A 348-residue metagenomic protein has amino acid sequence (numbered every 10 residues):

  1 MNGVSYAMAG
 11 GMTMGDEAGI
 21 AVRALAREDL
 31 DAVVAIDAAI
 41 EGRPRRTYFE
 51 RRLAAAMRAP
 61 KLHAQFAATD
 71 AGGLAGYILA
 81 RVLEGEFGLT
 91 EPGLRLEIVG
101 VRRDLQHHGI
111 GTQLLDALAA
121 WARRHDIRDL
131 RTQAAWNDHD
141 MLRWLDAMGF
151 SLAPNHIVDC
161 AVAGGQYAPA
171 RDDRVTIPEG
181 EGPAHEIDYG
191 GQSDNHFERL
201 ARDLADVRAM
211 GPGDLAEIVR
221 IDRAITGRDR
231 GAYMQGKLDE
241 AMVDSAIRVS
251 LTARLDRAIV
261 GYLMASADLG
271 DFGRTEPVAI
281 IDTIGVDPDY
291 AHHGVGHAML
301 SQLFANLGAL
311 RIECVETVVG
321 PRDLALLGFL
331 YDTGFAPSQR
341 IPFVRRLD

Functional and structural regions predicted by a protein language model:
N2-V4, A147-A168, G320, D332-D348: Active-site/acyl-donor-binding loops of N-acyltransferases
G3-G15, A163-R208: Acyltransferase donor/substrate-recognition loop-hinge adjacent to the catalytic core
G15, A24-E28, A35-E91, E97 (+3 more regions): Acetyl-CoA-dependent GNAT
I20-V33, A201-I218: A short beta-loop-alpha structural element at the N-terminal edge of CoA-dependent acyl/N-acetyltransferase catalytic
L96-Q106, T283-A291: A short, internal acetyl-CoA/4′-phosphopantetheine-binding micro-motif in the GNAT/acyltransferase core
V101, H107-A120, A147, H292-A305: Conserved acetyl-CoA-binding loop-helix of GNAT-fold acetyltransferases
T112, R124, W136-P154, H297 (+1 more regions): Conserved active-site alpha-helix within GNAT-family acetyltransferase domains
A122-A134, L307-V319: Conserved GNAT acetyl-CoA-binding A-motif
